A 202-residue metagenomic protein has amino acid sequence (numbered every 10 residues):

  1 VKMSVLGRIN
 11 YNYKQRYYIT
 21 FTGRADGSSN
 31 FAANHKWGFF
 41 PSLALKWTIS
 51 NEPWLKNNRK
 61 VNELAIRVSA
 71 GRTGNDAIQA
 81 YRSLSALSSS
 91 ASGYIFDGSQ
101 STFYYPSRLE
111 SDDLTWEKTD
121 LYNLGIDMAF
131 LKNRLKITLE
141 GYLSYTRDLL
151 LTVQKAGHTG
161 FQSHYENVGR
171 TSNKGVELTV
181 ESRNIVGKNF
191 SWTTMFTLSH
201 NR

Functional and structural regions predicted by a protein language model:
V1-R202: Extracellular/periplasmic, surface-exposed regions of secreted and cell-surface proteins
